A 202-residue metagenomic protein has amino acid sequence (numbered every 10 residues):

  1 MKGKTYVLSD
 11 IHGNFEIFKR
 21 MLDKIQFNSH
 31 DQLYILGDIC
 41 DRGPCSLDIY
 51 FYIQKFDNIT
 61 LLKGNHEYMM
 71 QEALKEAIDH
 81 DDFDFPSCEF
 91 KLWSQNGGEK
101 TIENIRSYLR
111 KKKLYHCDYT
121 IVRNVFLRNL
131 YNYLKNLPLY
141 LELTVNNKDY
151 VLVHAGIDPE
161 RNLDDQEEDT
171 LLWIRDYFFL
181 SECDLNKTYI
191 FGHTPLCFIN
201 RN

Functional and structural regions predicted by a protein language model:
M1-K2, L33, D81, F85 (+3 more regions): General secondary-structure edge motif
K2, G37, F85-E89, L114-I121 (+1 more regions): Generic preference for well-ordered secondary structure
K2-G3, S29-Q32, D57-N58, L139 (+2 more regions): Short coil/turn segments at beta-strand junctions that form active-site/ligand-binding loops
K4, L8, G13-Q95: Core catalytic region of metal-dependent phosphoesterases/phosphodiesterases, especially metallo-beta-lactamase-like
N96-N202: Acidic, His/Gly-enriched loop-helix segments that form or flank divalent-metal centers in metallo-dependent hydrolases
